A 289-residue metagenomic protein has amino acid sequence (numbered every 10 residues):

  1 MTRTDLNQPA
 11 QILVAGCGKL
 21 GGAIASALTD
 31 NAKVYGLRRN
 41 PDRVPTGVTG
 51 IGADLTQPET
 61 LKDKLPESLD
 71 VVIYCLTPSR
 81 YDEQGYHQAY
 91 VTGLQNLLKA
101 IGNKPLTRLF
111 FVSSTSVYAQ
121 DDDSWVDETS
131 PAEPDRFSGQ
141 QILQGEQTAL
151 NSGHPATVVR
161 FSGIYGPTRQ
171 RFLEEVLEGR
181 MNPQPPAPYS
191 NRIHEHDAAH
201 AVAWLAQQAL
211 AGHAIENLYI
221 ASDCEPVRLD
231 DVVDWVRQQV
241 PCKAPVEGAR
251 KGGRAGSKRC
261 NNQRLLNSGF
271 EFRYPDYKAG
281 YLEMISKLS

Functional and structural regions predicted by a protein language model:
I12-G16: Conserved N-terminal Rossmann-fold NAD(P)-binding element of oxidoreductases
G21-G22: N-terminal Rossmann-fold NAD(P) dinucleotide-binding loop
V48-A100: NAD(P)H-binding glycine-rich loop region in Rossmannoid oxidoreductase-like domains and their noncatalytic homologs
N96-F137: Conserved Rossmann-fold NAD(P)-dependent oxidoreductase catalytic core, especially the SDR/UDP-sugar
D122-V158: Catalytic helix-loop patch of NAD(P)-dependent Rossmann-fold dehydrogenases
I164, Q170-E174, Q184-Q207: Substrate-positioning beta->alpha
A199-A201, Q208-G253: Mid/C-terminal beta-alpha module of Rossmann-like enzyme folds, strongest in SDR-family dehydrogenases/epimerases
A255-S289: C-terminal amphipathic/interface module of NAD(P)-dependent oxidoreductases and related NAD-binding regulators
